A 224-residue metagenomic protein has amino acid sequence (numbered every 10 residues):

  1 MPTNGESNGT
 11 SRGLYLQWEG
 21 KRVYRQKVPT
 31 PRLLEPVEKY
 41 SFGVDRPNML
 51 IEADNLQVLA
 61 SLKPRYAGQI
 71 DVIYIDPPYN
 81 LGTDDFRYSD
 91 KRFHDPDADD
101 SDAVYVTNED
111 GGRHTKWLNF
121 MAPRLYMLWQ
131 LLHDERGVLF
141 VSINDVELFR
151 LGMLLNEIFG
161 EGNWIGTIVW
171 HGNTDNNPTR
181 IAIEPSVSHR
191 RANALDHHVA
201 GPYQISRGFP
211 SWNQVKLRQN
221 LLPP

Functional and structural regions predicted by a protein language model:
M1-Y74, Y79-L125: DnaQ-like (DEDDh/DEDDy) 3′-5′ exonuclease domain used for proofreading and 3′-end trimming on nucleic acids
P47-M49, Q69-P77, R136-F140, L148 (+3 more regions): Beta-sheet entry/capping signal
Q57-V58, H171-N176: Short acidic loop-to-helix transition motifs that present clustered carboxylates
G82-R92, L151-M153, W164-T167, P178 (+1 more regions): Short, solvent-exposed loop/turn and secondary-structure capping segments
D102-L131, I183-S186, F209, K216-L221: Alpha-amylase-like alpha-glycosidases and glucanotransferases acting on alpha-linked glucans and related
N108-I168: Conserved Class I SAM-dependent methyltransferase catalytic core
I143, V169-G172, A192-N193: Active-site proximal loops enriched in glycine and acidic residues that flank catalytic Cys/His/Asp and coordinate
D175-P224: Flexible, glycine-/basic-rich loop-and-beta segments that form/coincide with the SAM-dependent methyltransferase
